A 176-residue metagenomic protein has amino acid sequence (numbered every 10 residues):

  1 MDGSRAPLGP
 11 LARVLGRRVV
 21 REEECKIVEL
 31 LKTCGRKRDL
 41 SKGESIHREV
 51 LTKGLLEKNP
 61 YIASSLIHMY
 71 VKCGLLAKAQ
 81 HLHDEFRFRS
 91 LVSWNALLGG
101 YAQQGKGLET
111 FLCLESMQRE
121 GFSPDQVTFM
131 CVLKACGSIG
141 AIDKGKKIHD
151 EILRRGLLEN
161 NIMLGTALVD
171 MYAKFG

Functional and structural regions predicted by a protein language model:
M1, P10, V14, K26 (+7 more regions): Hydrophobic anchor position in alpha-helical repeat solenoids
E23, I27-V28, G43, K58-N59 (+9 more regions): Pentatricopeptide repeat
R36-S45, H68-K72, I142-G145: Helix-turn-helix repeat elements of alpha-solenoid scaffolds
